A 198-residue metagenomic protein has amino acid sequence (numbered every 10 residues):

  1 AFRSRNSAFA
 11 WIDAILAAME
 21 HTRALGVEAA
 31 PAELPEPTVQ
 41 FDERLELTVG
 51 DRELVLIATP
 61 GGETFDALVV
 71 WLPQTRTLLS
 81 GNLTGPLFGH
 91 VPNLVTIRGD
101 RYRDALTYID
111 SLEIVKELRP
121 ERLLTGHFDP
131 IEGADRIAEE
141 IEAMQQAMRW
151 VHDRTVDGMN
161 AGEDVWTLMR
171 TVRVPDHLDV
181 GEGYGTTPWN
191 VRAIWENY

Functional and structural regions predicted by a protein language model:
F2-V27, E117-R122, P130-Y198: Accessory terminal helices/loops
L16-I57: Alpha-helix-centered segments that form part of catalytic cores
P35, R44-E46, E53-A161: Metallo-beta-lactamase
